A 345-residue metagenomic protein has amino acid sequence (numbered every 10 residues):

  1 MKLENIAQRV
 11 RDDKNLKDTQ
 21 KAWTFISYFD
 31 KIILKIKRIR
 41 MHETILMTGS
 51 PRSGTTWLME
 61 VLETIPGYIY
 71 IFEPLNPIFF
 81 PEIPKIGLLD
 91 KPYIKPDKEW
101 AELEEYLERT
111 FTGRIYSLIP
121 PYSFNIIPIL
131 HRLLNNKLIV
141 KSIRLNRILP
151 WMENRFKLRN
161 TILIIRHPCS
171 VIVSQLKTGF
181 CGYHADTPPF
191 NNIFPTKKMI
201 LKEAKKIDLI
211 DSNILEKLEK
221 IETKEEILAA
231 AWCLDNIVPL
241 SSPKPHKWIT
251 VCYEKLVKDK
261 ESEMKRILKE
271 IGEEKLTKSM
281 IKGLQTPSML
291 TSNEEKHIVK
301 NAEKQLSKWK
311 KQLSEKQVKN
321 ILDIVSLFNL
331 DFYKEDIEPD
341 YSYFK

Functional and structural regions predicted by a protein language model:
M1-I45, P51, K177, H184-A185 (+2 more regions): PAPS-dependent sulfotransferases, especially Golgi type II membrane carbohydrate sulfotransferases
I45, I69, N160-L163, I249-V251: Hydrophobic/aromatic beta-strand patches that form the interior of the parallel beta-sheet core in alpha/beta enzyme
T48-S50, V140-I143, I165-R166, Y253: Short His-Asn-centered micro-motif
T56-I69: A conserved segment at the C-terminal end of the G1
T56-M59, P77-P81, N146-L149, C169-S174 (+2 more regions): Short catalytic/ligand-binding loop motif for oxyanion handling, primarily in non-cytosolic enzymes, centered on
I65, F156, P245-H246: Acidic-histidine catalytic/liganding microenvironments
I69-P150, R155, C181-E219, A302: PAPS-dependent sulfation machinery
K141-S142, R155-L176: Conserved phosphate-donor/acceptor-positioning beta-strand/loop module used by diverse small-molecule
